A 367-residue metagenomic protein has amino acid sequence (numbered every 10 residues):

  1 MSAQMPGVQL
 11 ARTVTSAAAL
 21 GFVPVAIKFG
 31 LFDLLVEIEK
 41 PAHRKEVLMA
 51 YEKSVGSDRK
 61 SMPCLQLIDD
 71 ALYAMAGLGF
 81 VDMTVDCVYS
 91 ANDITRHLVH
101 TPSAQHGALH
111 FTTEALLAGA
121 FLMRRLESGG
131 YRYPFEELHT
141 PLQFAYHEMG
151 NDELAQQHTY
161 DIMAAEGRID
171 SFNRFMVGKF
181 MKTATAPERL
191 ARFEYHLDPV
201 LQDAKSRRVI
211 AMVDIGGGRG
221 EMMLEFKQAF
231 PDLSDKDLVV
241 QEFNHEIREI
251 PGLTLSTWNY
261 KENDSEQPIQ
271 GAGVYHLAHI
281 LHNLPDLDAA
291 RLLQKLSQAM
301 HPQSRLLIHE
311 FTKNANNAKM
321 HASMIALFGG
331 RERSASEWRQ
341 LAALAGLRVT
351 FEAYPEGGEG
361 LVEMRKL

Functional and structural regions predicted by a protein language model:
M1-E153, D203, G346, E356-G357 (+1 more regions): N-terminal accessory segments
V25, N283-D286, E332: Short, solvent-exposed loop/helix junctions and linker helices that flank or host conserved functional motifs
R44-L48, L281, A335: An amphipathic alpha-helix signature
T101-I308, T312-N316, V349: Conserved adenosyl
R305-A345, V349-A353: C-terminal alpha-helical "lid/dimerization" subdomain adjacent to the S-adenosyl-L-methionine
T312, A353-L361, K366: A short, acidic, flexible beta-alpha connecting loop/helix-capping segment that sits on the rim of active
